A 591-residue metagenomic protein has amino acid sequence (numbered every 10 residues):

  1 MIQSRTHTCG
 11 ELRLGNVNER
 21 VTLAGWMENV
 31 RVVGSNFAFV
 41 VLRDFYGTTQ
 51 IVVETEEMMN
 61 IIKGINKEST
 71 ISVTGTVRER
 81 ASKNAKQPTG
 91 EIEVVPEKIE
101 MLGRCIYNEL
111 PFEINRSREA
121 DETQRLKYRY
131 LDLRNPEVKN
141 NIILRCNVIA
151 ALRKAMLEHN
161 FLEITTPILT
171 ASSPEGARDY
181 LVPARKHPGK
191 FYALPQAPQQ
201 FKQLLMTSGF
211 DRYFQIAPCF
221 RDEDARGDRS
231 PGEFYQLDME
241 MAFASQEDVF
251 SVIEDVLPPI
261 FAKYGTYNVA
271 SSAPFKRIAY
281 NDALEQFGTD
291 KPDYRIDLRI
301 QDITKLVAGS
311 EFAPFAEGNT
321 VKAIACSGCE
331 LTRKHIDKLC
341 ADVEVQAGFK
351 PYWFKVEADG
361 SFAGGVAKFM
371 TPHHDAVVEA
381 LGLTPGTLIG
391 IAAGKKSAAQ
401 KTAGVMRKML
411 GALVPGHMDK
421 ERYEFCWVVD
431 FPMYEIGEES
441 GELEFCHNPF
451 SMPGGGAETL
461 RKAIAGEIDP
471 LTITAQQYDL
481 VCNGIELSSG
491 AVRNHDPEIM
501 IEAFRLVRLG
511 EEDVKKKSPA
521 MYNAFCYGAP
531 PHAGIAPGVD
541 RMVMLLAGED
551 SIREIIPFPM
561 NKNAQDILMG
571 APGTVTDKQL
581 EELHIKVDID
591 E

Functional and structural regions predicted by a protein language model:
M1-E591: Class II aminoacyl-tRNA synthetase catalytic cores and aaRS-like
